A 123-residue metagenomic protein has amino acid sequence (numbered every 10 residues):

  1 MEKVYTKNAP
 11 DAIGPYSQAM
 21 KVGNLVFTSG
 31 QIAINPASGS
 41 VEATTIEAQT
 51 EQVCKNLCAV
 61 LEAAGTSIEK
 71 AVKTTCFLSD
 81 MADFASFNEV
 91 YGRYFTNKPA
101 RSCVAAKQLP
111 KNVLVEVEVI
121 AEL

Functional and structural regions predicted by a protein language model:
M1-L123: Short, polar/acidic, helix-capping and beta-turn segments at strand->helix junctions that line the mouths
